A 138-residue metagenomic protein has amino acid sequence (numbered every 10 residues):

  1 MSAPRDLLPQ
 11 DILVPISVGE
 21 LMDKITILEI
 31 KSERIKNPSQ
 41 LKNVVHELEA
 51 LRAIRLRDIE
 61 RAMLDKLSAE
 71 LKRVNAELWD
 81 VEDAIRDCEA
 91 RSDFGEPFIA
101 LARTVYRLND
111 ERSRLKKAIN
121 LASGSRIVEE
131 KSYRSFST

Functional and structural regions predicted by a protein language model:
S2-T138: Extended, charge-rich alpha-helical interface modules
